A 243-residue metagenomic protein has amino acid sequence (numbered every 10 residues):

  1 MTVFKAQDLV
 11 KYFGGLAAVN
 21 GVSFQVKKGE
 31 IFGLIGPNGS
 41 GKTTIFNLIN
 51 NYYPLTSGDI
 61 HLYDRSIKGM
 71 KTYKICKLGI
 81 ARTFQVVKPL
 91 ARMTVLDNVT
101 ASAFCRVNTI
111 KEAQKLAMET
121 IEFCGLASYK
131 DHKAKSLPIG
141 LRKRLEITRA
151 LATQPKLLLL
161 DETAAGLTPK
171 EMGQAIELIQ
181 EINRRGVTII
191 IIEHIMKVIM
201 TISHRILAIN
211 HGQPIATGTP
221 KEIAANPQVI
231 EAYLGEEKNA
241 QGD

Functional and structural regions predicted by a protein language model:
T2-D243: Glycine-rich phosphate-binding loops of nucleotide-dependent enzymes
